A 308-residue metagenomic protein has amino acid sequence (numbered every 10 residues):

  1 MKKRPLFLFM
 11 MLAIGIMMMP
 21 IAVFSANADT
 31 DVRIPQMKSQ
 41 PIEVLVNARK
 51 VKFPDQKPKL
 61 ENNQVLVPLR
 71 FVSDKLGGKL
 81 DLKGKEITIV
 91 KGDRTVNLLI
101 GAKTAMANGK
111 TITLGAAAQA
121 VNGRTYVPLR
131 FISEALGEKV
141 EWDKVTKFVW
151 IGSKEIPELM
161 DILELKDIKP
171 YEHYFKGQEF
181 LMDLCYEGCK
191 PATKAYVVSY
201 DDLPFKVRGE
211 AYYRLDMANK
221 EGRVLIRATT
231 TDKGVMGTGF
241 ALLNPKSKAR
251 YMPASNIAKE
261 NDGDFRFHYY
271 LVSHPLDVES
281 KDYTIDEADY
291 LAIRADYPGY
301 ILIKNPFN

Functional and structural regions predicted by a protein language model:
R4-F7, A22-R223, R266-N308: Primary recognition of N-terminal secretory signal peptides and signal-anchoring hydrophobic helices
F9-A22: Bacterial N-terminal signal peptides
G209, G222-G237: Aromatic/hydrophobic beta-strand junction motif of beta-rich domains
F240-N244: Conserved aromatic beta-strand anchor motif in extracellular beta-sandwich/beta-rich domains
P245-V272: Solvent-exposed serine/threonine-rich low-complexity stretches and specific carbohydrate-binding patches
